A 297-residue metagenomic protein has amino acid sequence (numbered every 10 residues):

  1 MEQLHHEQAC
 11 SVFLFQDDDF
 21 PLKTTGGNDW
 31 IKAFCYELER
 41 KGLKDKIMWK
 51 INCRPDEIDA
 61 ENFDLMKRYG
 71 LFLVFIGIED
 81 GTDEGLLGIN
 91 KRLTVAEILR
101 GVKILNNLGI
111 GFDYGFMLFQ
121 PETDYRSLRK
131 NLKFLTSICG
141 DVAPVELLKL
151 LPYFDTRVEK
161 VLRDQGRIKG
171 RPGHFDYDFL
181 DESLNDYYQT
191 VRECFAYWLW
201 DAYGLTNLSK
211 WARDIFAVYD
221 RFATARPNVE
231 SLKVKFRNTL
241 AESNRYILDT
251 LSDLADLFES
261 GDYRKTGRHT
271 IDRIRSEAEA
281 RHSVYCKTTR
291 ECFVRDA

Functional and structural regions predicted by a protein language model:
M1-Q8, I138: An active-site-proximal structural segment forming one wall of the substrate-binding cleft that immediately precedes
A9-C10, L71: Proline-aspartate-enriched helix->loop->beta-strand connector
C10-S11, L148: A generic hydrophobic-helix recognition signal that picks specific residues within alpha-helical hydrophobic
F13-D17, D113-F116: Short beta-strands and strand-loop turn motifs
W30-T239: A structural motif corresponding to the C-terminal lobe/cap of the Radical SAM core domain
R226-A297: C-terminal non-catalytic accessory extensions
